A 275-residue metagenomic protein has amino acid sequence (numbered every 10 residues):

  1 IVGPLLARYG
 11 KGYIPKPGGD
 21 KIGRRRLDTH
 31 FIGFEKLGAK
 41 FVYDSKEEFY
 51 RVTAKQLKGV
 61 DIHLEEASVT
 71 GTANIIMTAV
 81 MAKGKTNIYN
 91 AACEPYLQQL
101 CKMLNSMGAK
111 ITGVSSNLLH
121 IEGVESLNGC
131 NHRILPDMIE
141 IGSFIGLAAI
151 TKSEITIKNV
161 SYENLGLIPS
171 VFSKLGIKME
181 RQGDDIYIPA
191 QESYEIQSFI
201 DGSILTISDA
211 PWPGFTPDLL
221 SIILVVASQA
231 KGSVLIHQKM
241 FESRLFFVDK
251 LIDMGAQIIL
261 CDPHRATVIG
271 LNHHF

Functional and structural regions predicted by a protein language model:
I1-F275: Short, structured segments at the rim of ligand-binding sites
